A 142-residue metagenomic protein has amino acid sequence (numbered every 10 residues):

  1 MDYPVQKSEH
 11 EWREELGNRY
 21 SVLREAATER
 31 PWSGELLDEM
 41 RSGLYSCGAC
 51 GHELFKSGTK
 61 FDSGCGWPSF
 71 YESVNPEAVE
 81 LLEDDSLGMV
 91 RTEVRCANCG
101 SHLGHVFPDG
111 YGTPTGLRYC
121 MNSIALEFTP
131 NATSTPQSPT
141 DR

Functional and structural regions predicted by a protein language model:
Y3-R142: A short Gly-Trp-Pro
